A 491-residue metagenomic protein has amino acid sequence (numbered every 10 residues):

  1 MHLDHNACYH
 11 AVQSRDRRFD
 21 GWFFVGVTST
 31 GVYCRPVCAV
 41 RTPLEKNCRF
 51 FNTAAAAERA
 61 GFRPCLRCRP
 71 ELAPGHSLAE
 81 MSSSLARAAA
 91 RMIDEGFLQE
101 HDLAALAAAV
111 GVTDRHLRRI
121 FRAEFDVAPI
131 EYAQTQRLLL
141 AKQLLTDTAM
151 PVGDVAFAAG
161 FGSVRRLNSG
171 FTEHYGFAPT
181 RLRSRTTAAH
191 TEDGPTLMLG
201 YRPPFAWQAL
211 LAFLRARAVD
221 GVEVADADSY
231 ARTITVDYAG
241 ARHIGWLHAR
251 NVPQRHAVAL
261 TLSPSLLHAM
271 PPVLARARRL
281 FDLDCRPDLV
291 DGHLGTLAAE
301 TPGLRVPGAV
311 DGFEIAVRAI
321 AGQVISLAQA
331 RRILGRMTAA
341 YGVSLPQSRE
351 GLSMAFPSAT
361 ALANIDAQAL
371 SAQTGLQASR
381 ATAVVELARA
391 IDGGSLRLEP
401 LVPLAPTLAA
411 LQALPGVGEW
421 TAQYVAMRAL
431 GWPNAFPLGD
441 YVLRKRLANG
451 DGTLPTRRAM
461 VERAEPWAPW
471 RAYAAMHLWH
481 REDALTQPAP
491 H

Functional and structural regions predicted by a protein language model:
M1-H491: HhH-family (HhH-GPD) DNA N-glycosylase catalytic core used in base-excision repair
